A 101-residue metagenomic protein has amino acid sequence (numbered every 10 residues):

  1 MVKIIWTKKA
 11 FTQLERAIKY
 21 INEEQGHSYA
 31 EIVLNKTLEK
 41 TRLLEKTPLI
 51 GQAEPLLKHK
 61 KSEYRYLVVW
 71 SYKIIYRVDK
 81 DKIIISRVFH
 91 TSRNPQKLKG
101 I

Functional and structural regions predicted by a protein language model:
M1-K36: Arg/Lys-rich, positively charged N-terminal/basic patches that mediate binding to nucleic acids
I5, E23, L38, K60-L67: PIN-domain endoribonuclease scaffold, especially VapC-family toxins
T12, S28, E39, S62 (+1 more regions): Short alpha-helical
I18, L38-E45: Structural signal for well-ordered, non-membrane alpha-helices
R42-L67: A short, surface-exposed loop/turn module that caps and links secondary-structure elements
S62, V69-Y72, R77-I101: Enriched for short, Lys/Arg-rich terminal
